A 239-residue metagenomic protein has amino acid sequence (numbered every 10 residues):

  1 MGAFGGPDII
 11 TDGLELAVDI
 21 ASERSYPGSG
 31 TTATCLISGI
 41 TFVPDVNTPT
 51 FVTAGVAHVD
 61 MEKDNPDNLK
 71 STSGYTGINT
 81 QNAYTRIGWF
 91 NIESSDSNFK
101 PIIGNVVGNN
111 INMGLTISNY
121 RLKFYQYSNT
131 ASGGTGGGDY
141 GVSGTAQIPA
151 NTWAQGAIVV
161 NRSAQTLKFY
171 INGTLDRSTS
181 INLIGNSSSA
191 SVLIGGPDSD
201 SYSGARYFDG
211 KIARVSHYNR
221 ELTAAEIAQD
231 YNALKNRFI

Functional and structural regions predicted by a protein language model:
M1-N65, I227-I239: Extracytoplasmic low-complexity segments
A3-F4, D12-Y26, Y84-S94, A154-Q155 (+3 more regions): Extracellular, beta-strand-rich glycan-interacting domains
Y26-G39, D45, D64-S128, A164-L167 (+2 more regions): Extracellular glycan-recognition modules
G74-T76, S143-Q147, I181-N182: Beta-strand-rich interaction surfaces with strong enrichment in secreted/lumenal proteins
Y125-Q155, Y202: Short, aromatic/His-centered strand-loop micro-motif at the edge of beta-sheets
T179-K211: Flexible glycan-contacting loops in extracellular carbohydrate-active proteins
